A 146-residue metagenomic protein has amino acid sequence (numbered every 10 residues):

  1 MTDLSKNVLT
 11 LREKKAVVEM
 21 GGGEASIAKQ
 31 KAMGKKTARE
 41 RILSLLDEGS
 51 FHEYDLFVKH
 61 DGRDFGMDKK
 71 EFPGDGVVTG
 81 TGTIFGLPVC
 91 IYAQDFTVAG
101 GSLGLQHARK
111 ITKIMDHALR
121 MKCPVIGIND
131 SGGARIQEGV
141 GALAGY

Functional and structural regions predicted by a protein language model:
M1-Y146: Terminal-region recognition feature
